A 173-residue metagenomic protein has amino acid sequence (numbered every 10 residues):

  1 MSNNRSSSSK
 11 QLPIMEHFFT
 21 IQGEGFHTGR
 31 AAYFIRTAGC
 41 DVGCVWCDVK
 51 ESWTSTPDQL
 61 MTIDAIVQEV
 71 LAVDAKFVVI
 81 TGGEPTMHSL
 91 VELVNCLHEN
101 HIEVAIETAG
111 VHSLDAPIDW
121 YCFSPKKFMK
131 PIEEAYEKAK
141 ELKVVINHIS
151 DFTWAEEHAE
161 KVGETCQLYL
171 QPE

Functional and structural regions predicted by a protein language model:
M1-G23, A72, S150-E173: Auxiliary Fe-S-binding modules of radical SAM enzymes
S8-S9, D41-C44, E69-L71, M129-E133 (+1 more regions): Short amphipathic alpha-helical segments, especially helix-boundary/capping motifs
L12-F19, A31-A32, A38, G43-D119: Conserved Radical SAM active-site core
F18-F19, F26, F34, F77 (+3 more regions): Phenylalanine-focused residue identity feature
G23-F26, G43: Short N-terminal binding/cap micro-motifs at the start of the first secondary-structure element
H27-G29, Y136: A generic structural micro-feature
T86-E173: Conserved AdoMet/S-adenosylmethionine-binding subsite of the radical SAM
